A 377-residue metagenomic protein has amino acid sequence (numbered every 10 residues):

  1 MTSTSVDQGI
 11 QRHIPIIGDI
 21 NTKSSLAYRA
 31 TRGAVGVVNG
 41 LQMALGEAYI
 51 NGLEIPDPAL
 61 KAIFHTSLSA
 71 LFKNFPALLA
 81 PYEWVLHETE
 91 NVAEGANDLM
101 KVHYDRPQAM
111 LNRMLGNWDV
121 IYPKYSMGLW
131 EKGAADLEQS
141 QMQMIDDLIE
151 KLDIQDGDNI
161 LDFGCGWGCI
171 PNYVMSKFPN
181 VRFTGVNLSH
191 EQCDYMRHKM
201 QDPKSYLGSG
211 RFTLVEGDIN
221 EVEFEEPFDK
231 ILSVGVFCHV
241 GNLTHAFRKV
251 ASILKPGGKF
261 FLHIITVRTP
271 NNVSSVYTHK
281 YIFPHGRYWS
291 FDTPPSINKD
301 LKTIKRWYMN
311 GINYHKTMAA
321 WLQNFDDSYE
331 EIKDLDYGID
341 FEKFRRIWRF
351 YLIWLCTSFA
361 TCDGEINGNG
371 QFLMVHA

Functional and structural regions predicted by a protein language model:
M1-D98: N-terminal accessory segments
I63-K151: Conserved Class I S-adenosyl-L-methionine-dependent methyltransferase catalytic core
D156-G166: Conserved class I S-adenosyl-L-methionine
W167-P179: Conserved SAM-binding loop of SAM-dependent methyltransferases across substrates and taxa, primarily the Class I
S205-E221: Conserved SAM-binding strand-loop segment of SAM-dependent methyltransferases
N220-I231: A short acidic, Gly/Pro-enriched loop at the edge of an enzyme's catalytic core that lines a small-molecule cofactor
T244-K259: A short glycine-rich, Lys/Arg-flanked "PGG" loop and its adjoining helix->strand segment in the class I
T266-G368, V375-A377: Substrate-binding/catalytic lobe of Class I Rossmann-like enzymes that use SAM or dcSAM, i.e., the mid-to-C-terminal
